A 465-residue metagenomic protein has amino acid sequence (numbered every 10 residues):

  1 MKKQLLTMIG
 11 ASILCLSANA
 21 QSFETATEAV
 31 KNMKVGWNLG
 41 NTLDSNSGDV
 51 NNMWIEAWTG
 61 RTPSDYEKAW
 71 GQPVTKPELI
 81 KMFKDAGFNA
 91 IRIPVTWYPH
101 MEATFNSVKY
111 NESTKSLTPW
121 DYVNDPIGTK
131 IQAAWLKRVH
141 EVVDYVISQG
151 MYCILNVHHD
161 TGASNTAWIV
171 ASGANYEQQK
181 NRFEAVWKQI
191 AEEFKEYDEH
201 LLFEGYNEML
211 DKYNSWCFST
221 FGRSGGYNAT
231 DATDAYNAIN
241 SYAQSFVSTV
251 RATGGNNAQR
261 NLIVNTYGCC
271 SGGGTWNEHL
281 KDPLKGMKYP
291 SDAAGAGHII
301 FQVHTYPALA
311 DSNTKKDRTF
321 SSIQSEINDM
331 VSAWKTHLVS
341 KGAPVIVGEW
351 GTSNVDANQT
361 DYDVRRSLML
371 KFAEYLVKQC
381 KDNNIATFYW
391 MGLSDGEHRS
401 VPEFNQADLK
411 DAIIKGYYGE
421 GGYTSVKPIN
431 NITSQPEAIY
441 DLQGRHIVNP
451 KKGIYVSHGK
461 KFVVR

Functional and structural regions predicted by a protein language model:
M1-Q21: Bacterial Sec-dependent N-terminal signal peptides
Q4, I454-R465: C-terminal tail/sorting-segment detector
E24, V30-G273: Active-site mouth of glycoside hydrolases
G36, L368-Y423: Extended, alpha-helix-rich binding/interface surfaces that flank or overlap catalytic cores and mediate recognition
T62-S64, A185-K188, E192-H200, Y206-I385 (+2 more regions): Extracellular glycoside hydrolase catalytic/binding regions
N111, D441, S457: Acidic surface patches and DE-rich sequence motifs
G422-Q443: Residue-level detector of functionally pivotal "anchor" positions at catalytic/ligand-binding pockets or at interdomain
